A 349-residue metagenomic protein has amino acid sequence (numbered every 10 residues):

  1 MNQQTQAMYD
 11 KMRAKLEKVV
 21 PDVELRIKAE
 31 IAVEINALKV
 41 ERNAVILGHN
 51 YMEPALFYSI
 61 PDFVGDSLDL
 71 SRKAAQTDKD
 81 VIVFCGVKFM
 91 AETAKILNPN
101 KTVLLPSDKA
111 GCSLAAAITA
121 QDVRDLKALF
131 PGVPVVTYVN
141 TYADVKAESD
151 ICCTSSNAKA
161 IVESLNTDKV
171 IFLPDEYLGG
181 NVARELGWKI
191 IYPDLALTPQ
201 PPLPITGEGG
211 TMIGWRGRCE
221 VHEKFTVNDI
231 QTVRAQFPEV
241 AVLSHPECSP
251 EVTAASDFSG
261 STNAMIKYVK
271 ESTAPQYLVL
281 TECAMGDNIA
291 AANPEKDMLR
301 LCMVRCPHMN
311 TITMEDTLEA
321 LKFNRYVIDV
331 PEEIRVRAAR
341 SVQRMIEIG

Functional and structural regions predicted by a protein language model:
N2-G349: Active-site loop-to-helix "anion-binding N-cap" substructures in soluble metabolic enzymes
